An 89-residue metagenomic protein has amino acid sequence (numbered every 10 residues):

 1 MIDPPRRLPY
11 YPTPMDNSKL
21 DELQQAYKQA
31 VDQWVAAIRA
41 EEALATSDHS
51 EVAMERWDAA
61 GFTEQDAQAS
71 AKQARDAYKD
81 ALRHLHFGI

Functional and structural regions predicted by a protein language model:
M1-I2: Short hydrophobic transmembrane-like helices used for membrane targeting/insertion
P9-D32, G61-F62: Short, charge/polar-rich alpha-helical segments
P12, L44-E55, A71-I89: Long amphipathic alpha-helical coiled-coil segments
D21-Q25, E51-K72: Short, charged, amphipathic alpha-helical segments
L23, A30-L44, A74, A81: Non-transmembrane amphipathic alpha-helical segments
